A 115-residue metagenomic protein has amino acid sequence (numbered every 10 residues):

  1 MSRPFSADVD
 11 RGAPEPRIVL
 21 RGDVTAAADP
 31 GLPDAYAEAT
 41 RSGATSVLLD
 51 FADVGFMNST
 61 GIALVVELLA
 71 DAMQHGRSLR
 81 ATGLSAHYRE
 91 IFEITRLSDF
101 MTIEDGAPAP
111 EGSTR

Functional and structural regions predicted by a protein language model:
M1-G55, V66-R115: STAS-like cytosolic regulatory interaction modules
